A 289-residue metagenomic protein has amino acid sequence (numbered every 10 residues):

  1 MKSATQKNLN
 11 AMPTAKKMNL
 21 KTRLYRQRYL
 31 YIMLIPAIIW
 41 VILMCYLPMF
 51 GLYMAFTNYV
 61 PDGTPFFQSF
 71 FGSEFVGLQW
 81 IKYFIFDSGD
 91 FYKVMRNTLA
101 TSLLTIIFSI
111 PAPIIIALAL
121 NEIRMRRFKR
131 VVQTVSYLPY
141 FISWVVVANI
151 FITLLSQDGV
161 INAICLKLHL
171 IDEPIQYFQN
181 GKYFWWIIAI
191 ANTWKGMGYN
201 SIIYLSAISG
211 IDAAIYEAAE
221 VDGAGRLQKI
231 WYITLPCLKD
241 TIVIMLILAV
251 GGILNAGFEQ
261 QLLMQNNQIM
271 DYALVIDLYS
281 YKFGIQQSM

Functional and structural regions predicted by a protein language model:
M1-L24: Short, Lys/Arg-rich, polar N-terminal cytosolic tail immediately upstream of the first transmembrane signal-anchor
T22-M289: A structural signal for multi-pass alpha-helical bundles of membrane permease subunits that mediate small-molecule
